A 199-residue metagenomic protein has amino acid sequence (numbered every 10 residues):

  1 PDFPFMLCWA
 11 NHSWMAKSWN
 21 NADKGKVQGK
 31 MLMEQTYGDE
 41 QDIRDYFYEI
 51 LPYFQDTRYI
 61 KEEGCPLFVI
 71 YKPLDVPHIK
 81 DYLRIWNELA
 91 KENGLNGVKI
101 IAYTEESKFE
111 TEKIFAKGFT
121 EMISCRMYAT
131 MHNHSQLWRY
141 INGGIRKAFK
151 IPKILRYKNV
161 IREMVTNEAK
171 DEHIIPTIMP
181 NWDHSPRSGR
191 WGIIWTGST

Functional and structural regions predicted by a protein language model:
P1-T199: Glycan-processing catalytic domains of CAZymes
